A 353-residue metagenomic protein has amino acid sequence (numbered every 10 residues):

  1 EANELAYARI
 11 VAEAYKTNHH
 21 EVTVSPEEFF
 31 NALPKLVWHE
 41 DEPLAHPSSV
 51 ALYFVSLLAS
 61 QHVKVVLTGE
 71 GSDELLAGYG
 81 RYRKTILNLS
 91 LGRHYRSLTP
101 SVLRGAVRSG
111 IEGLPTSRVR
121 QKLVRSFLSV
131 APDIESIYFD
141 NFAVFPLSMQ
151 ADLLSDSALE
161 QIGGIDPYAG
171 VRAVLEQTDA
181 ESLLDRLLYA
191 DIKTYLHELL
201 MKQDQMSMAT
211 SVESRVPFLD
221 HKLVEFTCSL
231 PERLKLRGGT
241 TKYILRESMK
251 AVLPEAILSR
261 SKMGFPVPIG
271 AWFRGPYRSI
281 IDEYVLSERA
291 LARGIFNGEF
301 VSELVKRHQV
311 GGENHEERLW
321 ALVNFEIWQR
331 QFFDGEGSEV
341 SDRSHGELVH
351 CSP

Functional and structural regions predicted by a protein language model:
E1-A2, E28-F30, E74-L76, V216 (+1 more regions): Flexible loop/turn segments at secondary-structure boundaries
E1-H39, V65, Q161-A173: A conserved beta-strand->alpha-helix junction
Y15-T17, E40-H46, G113: A polyampholytic, Gly/Pro-enriched intrinsically disordered region
T17, S48, Q61, V65-L67 (+1 more regions): Adenosyl-5′-phosphate
H20, D41-A45, S90-S97, R233-R237: Short, polar/flexible loop-turn hinges at active-site or ligand-entry regions and domain interfaces
P34-W38, S60, Y82-K84, W272-R274: Short low-complexity, flexible loop/linker segments enriched in glycine and/or proline with clustered acidic
F54-L114, L200-L223: Active-site adenylate/phosphate-handling loop in enzymes that bind or generate adenylated species
